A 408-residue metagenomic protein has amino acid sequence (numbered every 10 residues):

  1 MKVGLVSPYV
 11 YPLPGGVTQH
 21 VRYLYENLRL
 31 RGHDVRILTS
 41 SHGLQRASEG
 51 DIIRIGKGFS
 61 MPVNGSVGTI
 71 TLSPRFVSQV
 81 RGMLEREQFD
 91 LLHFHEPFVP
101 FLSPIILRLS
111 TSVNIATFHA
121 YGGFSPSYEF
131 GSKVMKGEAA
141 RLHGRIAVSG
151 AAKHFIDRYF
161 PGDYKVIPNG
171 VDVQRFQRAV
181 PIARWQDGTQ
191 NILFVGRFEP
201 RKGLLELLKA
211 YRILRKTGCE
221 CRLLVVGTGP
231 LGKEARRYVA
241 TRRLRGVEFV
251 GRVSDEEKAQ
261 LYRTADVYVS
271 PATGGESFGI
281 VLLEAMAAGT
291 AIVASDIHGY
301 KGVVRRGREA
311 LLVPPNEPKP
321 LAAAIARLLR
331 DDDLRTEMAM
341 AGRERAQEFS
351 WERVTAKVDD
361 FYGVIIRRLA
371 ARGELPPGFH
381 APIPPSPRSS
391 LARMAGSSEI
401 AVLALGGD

Functional and structural regions predicted by a protein language model:
S7-L13, V21, Y25-P74, G82: N-terminal strand-loop element at the rim of the active site of nucleotide-sugar-dependent glycosyltransferases
S41, A151, G170: Carbohydrate-associated surface elements
A47, P126, H154, V171-G188: Acidic anion/phosphate-binding donor-loop and adjacent secondary structure in glycosyltransferase catalytic cores
A183-R212, L224: Conserved donor-binding/catalytic core segment of Leloir-type glycosyltransferases
R236-E256: Nucleotide-activated donor-binding/catalytic signature segment of Leloir-type glycosyltransferases, i.e., the conserved
R252-V253, Q260-A265: Short alpha-helical donor nucleotide-sugar binding micro-motif in glycosyltransferases
A291-A294: Short hydrophobic beta-strand element within catalytic cores of glycosyltransferases and related nucleotide-activated
R306-G307, L311-P318, R327-D333: Conserved acidic donor-binding segment of nucleotide-sugar-dependent glycosyltransferases
